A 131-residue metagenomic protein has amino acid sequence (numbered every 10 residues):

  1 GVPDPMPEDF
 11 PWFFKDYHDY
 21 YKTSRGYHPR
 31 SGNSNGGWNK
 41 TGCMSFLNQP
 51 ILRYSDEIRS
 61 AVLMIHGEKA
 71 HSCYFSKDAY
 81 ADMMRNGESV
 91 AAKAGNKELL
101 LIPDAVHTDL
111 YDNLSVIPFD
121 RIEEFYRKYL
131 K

Functional and structural regions predicted by a protein language model:
G1-Y54, S60: Alpha/beta-hydrolase
F46-P50, H66-D78, M83, G87: Conserved alpha/beta-hydrolase "acid-adjacent" motif
S55-R59, D82-A94: Short, conserved loop/helix-junction motifs that constitute active-site signature segments in enzyme catalytic cores
I58, M64-H66: Short beta-strand/loop motif that positions the catalytic acidic residue of the alpha/beta-hydrolase fold
F75-S76, L114-P118: Residues at alpha-helix caps and immediate loop-helix transition turns in enzyme cores, especially N- and C-cap
E98-L100: General small-molecule cofactor/ligand-binding pocket signal
I102-V116: Catalytic histidine-centered segment of alpha/beta-hydrolase-like enzymes
R121-Y129: C-terminal alpha-helix
